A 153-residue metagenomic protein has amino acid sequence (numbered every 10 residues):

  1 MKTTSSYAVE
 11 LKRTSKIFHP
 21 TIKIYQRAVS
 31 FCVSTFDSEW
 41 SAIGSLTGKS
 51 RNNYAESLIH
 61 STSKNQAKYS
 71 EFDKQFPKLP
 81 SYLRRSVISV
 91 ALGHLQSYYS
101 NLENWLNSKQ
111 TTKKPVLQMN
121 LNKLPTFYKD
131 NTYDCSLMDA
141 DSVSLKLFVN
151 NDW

Functional and structural regions predicted by a protein language model:
M1-W153: Nucleic-acid substrate recognition interfaces
